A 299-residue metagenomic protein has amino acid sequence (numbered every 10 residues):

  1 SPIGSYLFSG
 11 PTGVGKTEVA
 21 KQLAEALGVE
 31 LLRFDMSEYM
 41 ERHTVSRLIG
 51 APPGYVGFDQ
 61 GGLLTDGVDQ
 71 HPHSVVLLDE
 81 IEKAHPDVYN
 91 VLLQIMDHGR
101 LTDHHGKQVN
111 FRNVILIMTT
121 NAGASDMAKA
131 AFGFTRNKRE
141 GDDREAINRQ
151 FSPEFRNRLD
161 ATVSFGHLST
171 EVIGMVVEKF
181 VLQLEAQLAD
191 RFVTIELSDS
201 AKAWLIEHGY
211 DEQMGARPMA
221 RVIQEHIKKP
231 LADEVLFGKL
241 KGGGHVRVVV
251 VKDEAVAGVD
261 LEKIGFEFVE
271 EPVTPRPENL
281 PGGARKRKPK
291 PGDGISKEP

Functional and structural regions predicted by a protein language model:
S1-P299: AAA+ P-loop NTPase nucleotide-binding core of proteostasis motors
